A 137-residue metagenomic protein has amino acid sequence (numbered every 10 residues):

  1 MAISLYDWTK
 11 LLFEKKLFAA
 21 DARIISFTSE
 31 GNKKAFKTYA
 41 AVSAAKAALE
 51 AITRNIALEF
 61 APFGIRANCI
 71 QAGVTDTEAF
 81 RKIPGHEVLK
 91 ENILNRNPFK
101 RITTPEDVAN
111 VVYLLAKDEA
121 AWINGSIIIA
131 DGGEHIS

Functional and structural regions predicted by a protein language model:
M1-A20, A57-L58, K117: Amphipathic alpha-helical dimer-interface segment in Rossmann-like NAD(P)H-dependent oxidoreductases
M1-L5, K37, A45, N68 (+1 more regions): Short alpha-helix in the Rossmann-fold core of NAD(P)-dependent oxidoreductases
F18, R23-A48, T53-P62, V74: Catalytic loop of short-chain dehydrogenase/reductase
K34, V112-Y113, N124-S137: Short C-terminal tail/terminal secondary-structure segment of NAD(P)H-dependent dehydrogenase/reductase domains
A61, R66, I123-G125: Short, small/polar-rich loop/turn modules that mediate ligand/substrate recognition or access, typified
Q71-K82: Short, flexible catalytic-loop segment of classical short-chain dehydrogenase/reductase
N97-V108: A conserved structural motif in NAD(P)-dependent oxidoreductases
V108-A109, L115: Non-catalytic, hydrophobic alpha-helical segments
